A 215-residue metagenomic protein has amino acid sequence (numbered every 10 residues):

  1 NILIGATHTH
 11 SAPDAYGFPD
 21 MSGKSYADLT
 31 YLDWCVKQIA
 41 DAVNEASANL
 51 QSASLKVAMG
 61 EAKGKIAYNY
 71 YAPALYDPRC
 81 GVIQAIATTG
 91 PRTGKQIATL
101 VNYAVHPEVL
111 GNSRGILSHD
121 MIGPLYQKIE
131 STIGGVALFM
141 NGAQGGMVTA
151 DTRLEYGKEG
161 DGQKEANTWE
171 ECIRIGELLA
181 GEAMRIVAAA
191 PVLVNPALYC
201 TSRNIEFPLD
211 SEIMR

Functional and structural regions predicted by a protein language model:
N1-R215: Non-catalytic substrate/cofactor recognition surfaces at enzyme active-site rims
